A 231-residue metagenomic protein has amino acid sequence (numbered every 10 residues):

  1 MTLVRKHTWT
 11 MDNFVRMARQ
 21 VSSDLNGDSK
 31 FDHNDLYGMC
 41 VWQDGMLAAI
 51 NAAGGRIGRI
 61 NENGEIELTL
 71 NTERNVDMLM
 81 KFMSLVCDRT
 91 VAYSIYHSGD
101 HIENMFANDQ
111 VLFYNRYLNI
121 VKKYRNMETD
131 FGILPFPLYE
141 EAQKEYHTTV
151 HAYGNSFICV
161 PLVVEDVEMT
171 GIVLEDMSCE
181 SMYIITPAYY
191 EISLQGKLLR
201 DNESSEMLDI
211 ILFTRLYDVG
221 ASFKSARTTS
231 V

Functional and structural regions predicted by a protein language model:
M1-T2, C40-E62, A152-P161: Periplasmic solute-binding protein
L3-K6, D32, R56-N75, E141-T148: Short, solvent-exposed loop/beta-turn-alpha elements that line the ligand-binding surface or hinge of extracytoplasmic
M11, V15-Q20, A48-H97: Glycine-centered hinge/linker elements that transmit conformational signals in sensory and ligand-binding systems
V15-Q20, G99-Y114: Short helices/loops that flank or line small-molecule/ion binding pockets
D24-D35: Acidic, glycine-anchored loop motifs typical of Ca2+
W42-G45, N115-V121: Beta->alpha turn/N-cap motifs
Y124-L194: Extracytoplasmic/periplasmic substrate-recognition and gating elements
Y189, E203-V231: C-terminal capping/gating helix-and-loop segments adjacent to ligand/active sites or protein-protein/ligand interfaces
